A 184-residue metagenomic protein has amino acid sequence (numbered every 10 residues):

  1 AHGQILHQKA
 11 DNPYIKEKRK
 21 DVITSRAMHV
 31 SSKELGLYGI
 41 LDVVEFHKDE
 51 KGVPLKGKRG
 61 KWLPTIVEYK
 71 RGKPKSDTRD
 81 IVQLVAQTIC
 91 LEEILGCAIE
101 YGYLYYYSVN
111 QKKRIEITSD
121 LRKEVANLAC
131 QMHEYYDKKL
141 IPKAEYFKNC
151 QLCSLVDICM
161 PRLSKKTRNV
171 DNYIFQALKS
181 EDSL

Functional and structural regions predicted by a protein language model:
A1, D77, A86, T118 (+2 more regions): Short, structured coil/loop segments at alpha-helix boundaries
A1, I99-S108, K166-A177: Short alpha-helical "patches" and their helix-cap loops
A1-I66, L178-L184: Metal-dependent nuclease catalytic cores that hydrolyze phosphodiester bonds in DNA/RNA, characterized by
Q4-H7, R122, A126-A129, H133 (+2 more regions): Generic detector of well-ordered alpha-helical segments enriched in charged/polar residues, highlighting helical
K33, I40, V85, G102 (+5 more regions): Surface-exposed loop/turn and secondary-structure junction residues enriched for glycine/proline
Y38-G39, E45-K138, Q151, D157: Nucleic-acid nuclease catalytic cores
L140-L184: Cysteine-cluster motifs in flexible loop/terminal segments that predominantly coordinate metals
